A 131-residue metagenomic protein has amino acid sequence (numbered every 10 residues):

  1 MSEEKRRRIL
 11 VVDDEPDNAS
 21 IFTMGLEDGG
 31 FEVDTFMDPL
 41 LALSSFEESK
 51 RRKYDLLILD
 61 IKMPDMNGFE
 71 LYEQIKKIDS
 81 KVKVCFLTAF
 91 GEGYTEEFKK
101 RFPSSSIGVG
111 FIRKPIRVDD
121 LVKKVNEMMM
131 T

Functional and structural regions predicted by a protein language model:
M1-L10, E47, R51, S105 (+1 more regions): Non-catalytic signal-transmission and effector/linker regions of two-component phosphorelay proteins
D13: Conserved acidic carboxylate
P16-D34: Two-component/phosphorelay signaling modules centered on CheY-like receiver
T35-L56: Acidic, metal-coordinating helix/loop segments flanking the phosphotransfer/catalytic sites of two-component signaling
S44, F69-V82, K100-R101: Short amphipathic alpha-helix used as the core "switch/output" element in two-component signaling
D60, T88: Active-site residues of response regulator receiver
M63: Receiver (REC) domain active-site loop signature in two-component systems and cognate sites in sensor histidine kinases
E70, G91-R113, D119, K123: Alpha4 helix (beta4-alpha4-beta5 surface) of REC/receiver domains from two-component response regulators
